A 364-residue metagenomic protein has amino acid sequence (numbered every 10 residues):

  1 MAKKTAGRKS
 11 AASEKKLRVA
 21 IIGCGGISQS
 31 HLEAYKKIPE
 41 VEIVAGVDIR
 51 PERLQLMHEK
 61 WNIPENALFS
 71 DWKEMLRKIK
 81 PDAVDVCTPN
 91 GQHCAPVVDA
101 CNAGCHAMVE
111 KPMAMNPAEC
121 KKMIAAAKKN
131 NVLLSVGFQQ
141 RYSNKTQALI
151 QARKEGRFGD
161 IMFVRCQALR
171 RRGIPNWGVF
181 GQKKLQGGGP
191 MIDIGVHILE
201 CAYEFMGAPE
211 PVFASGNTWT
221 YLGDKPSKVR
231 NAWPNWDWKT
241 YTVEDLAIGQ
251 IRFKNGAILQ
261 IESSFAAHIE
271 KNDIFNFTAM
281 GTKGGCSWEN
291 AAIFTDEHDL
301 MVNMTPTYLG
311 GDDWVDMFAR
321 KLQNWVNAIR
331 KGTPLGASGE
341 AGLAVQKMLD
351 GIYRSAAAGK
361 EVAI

Functional and structural regions predicted by a protein language model:
A2-K3, G7, E200-A292, A319-G332 (+1 more regions): Contiguous beta-strand/loop segments that form the cofactor/metal-binding neighborhood of enzyme cores
A2-N62: N-terminal Rossmann-like dinucleotide-binding module
A2-S13, I21, A83-D85, K129 (+2 more regions): C-terminal helix-rich "cap/oligomerization" subdomain common to oxidoreductases
G23, I27, Q140-T240, G359: Predominantly a Rossmann-like dinucleotide-binding segment in NAD(P)-dependent oxidoreductases
H31, W61-A126: Beta-loop-alpha module in the N-terminal Rossmann-like domain of NAD(P)-dependent dehydrogenases, especially those
A45, A83, F163: Short, Asp-centered acidic motifs that coordinate Mg2+ and/or phosphate in catalytic or ligand-binding sites
V109, L134-V136, I261, W288: Hydrophobic residues in well-ordered beta-strands that form the structural core
K122-Q139, G159-V164: Rossmann-fold dehydrogenase core element
